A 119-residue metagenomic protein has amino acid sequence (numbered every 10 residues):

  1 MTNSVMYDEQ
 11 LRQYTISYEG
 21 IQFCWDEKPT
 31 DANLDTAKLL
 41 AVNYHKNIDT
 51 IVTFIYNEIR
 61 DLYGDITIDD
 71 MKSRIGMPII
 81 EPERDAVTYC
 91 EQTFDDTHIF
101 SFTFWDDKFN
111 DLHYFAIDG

Functional and structural regions predicted by a protein language model:
M1-G64: Long, contiguous N-terminal structural blocks used for assembly/anchoring
M1-Y18, D70, I79-G119: Acidic, proline/glycine-rich low-complexity IDRs
V42-I99: Amphipathic protein-protein interaction modules
